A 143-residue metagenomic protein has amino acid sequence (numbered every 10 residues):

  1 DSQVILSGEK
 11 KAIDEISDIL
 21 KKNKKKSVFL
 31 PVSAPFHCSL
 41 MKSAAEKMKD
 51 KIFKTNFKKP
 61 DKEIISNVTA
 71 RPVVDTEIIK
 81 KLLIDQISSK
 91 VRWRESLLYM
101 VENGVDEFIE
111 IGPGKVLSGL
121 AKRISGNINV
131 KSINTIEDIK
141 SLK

Functional and structural regions predicted by a protein language model:
D1-K143: Acyl-group transfer acyltransferase/transacylase scaffold of fatty acid/polyketide systems
